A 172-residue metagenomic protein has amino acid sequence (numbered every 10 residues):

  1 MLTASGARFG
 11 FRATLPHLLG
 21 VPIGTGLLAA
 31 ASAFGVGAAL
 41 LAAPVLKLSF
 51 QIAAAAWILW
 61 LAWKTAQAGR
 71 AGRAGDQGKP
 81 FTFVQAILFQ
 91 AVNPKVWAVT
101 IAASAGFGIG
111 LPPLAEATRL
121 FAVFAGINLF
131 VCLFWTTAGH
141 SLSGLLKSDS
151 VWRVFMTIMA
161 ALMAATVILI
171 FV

Functional and structural regions predicted by a protein language model:
M1-L48, I101-L120: Juxtamembrane transmembrane-helix termini in multi-pass membrane transport proteins
L2, P16, G20, A31 (+5 more regions): Small-residue packing motifs within transmembrane alpha-helices
F11, L15, G75-V92, A98 (+1 more regions): Small-residue-enriched transmembrane helix starts and helix-helix packing motifs in multi-pass inner-membrane proteins
G24, L28-V36, I58-L61, W97 (+1 more regions): Alpha-helical transmembrane segments and their lipid-water interface positions in multi-pass membrane proteins
A31-A33, V92-A102, A161-V172: Hydrophobic alpha-helical transmembrane segments in multi-pass integral membrane proteins
L41-R70, A125-W135, S143, K147-V172: Selective transmembrane alpha-helices of multi-pass membrane proteins
